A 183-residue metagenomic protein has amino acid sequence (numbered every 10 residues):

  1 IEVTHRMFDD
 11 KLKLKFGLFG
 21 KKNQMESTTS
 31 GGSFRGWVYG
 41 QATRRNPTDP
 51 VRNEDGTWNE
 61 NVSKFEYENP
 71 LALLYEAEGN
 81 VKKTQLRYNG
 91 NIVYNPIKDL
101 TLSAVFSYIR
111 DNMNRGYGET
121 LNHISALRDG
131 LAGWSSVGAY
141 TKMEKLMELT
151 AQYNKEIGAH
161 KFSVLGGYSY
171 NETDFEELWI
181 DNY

Functional and structural regions predicted by a protein language model:
T4-Q85, S103-Y183: Surface-exposed loop/interface segments of Gram-negative outer-membrane beta-barrel transport/assembly proteins
V93, I97-K98: Long hydrophobic segments that form regular secondary structure
